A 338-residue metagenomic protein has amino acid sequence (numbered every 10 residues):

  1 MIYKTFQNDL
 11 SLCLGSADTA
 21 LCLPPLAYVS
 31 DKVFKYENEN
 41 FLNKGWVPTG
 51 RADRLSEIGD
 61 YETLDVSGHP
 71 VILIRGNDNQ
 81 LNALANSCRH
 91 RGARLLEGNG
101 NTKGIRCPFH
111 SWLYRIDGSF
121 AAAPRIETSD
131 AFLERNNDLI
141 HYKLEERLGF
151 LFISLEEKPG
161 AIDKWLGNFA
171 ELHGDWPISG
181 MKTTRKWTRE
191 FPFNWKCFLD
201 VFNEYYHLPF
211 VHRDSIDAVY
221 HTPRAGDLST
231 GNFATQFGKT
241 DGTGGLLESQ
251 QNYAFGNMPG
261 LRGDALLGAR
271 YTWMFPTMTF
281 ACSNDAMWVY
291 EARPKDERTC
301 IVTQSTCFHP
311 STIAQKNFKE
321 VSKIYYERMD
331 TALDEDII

Functional and structural regions predicted by a protein language model:
M1-L42, V47, F132-W176: Replace "small metal-dependent catalytic modules" with "small catalytic or cofactor-binding modules
I2-D31, A93-R106, D138-E146, I216 (+1 more regions): N-terminal short leaders/motifs
N38-E39, V47-L64, A254: Active-site region of the double-stranded beta-helix
L42-W46, A93, H207: Generic structural signal for secondary-structure transition and capping sites
N43-R54, A123-T128, Y271-P276: Short Pro/Gly-enriched beta-strand edge/turn motifs at strand-loop
R54-E157, D163-E171: Rieske [2Fe-2S] iron-sulfur-binding domain
I74-R75, Q80, N86, E145 (+1 more regions): C-terminal catalytic domain of Rieske-type non-heme iron oxygenases
